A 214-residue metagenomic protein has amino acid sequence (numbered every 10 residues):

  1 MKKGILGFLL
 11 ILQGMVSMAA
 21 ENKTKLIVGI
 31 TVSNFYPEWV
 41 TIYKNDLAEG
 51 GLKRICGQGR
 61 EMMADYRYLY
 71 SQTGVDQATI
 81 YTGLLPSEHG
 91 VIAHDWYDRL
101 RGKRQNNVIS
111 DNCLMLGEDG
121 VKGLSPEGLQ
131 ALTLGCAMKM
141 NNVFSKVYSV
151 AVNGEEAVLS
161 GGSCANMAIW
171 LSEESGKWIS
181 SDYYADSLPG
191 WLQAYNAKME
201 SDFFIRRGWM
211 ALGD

Functional and structural regions predicted by a protein language model:
K2-F8: Sec-dependent signal peptide recognition, specifically the positively charged N-region followed immediately by
L9-M18: Hydrophobic h-region of N-terminal signal peptides that target proteins for export in Gram-negative bacteria
Q13-G14, K44-N45, H94: Single-residue recognition of alpha-helix boundary sites
N22, L26, N34, I42-L47 (+2 more regions): Soluble non-cytosolic domains of exported or imported proteins
T24-P37, I55, I80, M138: Beta-strand elements within well-structured catalytic alpha/beta cores of enzymes that handle phosphate/sulfate esters
Y36-I42, M63-A64, E88-G90, V158-L159 (+1 more regions): Short, solvent-exposed loop/turn elements at domain surfaces
V40-E88, K146-V150: Short, structured active-site-proximal loop/turn typified by the sulfatase FGly-forming signature C/S-X-P-X-R
L85, A93-D214: His/Asp/Glu-rich, glycine-adjacent segments that coordinate divalent cations and/or stabilize oxyanion chemistry on
